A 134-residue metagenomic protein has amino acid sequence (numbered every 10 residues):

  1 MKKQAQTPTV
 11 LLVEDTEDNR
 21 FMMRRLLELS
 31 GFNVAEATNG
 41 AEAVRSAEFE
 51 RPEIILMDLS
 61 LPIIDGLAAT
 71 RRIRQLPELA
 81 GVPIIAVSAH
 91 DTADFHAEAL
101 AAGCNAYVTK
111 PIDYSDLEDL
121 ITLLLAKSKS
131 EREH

Functional and structural regions predicted by a protein language model:
E14: Conserved acidic carboxylate
F21-L29: Charged docking surfaces used in two-component/phosphorelay signaling
G31-T38, S46: Short hydrophobic/Thr-rich beta-strand motif most characteristic of the beta2 strand and flanking loop of CheY-like
E50-L56, L61: Active-site beta3 strand of CheY-like receiver
I112-T122: C-terminal output helix
